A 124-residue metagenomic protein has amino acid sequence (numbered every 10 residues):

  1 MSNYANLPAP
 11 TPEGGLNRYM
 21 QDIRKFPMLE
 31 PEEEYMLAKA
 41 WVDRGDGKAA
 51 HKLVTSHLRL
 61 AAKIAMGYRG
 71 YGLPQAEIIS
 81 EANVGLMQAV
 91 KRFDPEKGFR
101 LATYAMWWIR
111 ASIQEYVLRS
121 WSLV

Functional and structural regions predicted by a protein language model:
S2-V124: Alpha-helical promoter-recognition and RNA polymerase-docking modules of transcription initiation factors, dominated by
